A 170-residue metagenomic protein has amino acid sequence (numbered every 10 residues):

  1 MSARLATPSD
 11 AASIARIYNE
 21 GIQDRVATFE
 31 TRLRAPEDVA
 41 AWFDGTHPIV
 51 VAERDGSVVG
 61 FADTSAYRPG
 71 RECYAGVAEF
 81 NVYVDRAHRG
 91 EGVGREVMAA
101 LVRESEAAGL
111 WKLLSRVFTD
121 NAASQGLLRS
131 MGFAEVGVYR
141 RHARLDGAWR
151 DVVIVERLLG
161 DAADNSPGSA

Functional and structural regions predicted by a protein language model:
S2-I14: A short beta-loop-alpha structural element at the N-terminal edge of CoA-dependent acyl/N-acetyltransferase catalytic
A15-A41: Conserved GNAT-fold acetyl-CoA-binding loop/helix
R32-A87, M98, E104, L158-G160: Acetyl-CoA-dependent GNAT
D63-P69, L114-V117, R129, A134-D151 (+1 more regions): Conserved catalytic-core motifs of GNAT/GCN5-like acyltransferases
R89, S115-Q125: Conserved beta-strand-loop-alpha-helix junction that forms the acyl-donor binding cleft
G90-R103, Q125-S130: Conserved acetyl-CoA-binding loop-helix of GNAT-fold acetyltransferases
G92, N121, G147: Conserved G/P- and acidic residue-centered "switch" motifs that form tight phosphate/ATP-binding loops in soluble
S105-V117: Conserved GNAT acetyl-CoA-binding A-motif
